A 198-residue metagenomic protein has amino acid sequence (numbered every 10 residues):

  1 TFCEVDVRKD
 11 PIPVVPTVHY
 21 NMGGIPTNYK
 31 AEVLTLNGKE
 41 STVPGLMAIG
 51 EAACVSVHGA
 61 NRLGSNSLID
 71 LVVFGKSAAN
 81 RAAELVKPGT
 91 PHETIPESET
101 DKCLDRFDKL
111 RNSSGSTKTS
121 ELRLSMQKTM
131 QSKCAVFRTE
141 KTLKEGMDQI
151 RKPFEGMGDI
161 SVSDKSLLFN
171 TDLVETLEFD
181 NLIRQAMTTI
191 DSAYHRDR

Functional and structural regions predicted by a protein language model:
T1-P16, R81-P88, K128: An anion/pyrophosphate-binding glycine-rich loop and adjacent beta-alpha core in soluble alpha-beta enzymes
Y20, P26-A48, A52-R198: Glycine- and aromatic-enriched mobile tails/lids
